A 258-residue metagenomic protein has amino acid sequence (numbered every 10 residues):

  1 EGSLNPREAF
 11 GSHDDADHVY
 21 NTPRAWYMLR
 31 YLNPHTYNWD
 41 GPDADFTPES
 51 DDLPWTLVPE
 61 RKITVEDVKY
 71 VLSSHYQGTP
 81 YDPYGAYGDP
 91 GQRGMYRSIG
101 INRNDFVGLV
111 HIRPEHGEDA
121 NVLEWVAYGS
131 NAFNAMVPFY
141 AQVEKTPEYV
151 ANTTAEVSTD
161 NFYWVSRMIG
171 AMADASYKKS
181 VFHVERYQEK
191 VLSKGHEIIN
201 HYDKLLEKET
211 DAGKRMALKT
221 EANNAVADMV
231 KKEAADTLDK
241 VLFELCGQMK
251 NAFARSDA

Functional and structural regions predicted by a protein language model:
E1-A258: C-terminus-biased signal that marks the final domain/tail of proteins
